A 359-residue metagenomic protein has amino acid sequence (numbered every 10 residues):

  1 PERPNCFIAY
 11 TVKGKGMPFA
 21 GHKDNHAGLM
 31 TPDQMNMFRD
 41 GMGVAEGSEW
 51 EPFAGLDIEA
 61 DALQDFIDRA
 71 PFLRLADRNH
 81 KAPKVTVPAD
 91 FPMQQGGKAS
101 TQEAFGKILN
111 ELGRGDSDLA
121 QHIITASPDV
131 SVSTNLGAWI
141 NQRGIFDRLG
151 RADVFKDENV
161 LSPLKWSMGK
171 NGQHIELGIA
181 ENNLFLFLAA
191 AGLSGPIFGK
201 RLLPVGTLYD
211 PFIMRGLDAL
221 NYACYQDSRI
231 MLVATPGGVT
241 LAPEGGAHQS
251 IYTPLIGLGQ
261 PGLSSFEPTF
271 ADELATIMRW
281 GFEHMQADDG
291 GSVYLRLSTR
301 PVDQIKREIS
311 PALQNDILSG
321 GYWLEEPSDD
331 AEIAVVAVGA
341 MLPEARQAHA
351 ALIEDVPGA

Functional and structural regions predicted by a protein language model:
P1-G96, D316-S319: Long, well-ordered, tryptophan-enriched scaffold segments
Y10-T11, L297-T299, G339: Short, small-residue-rich loop/turn micro-motifs
A20-K23, G137-I140, R201-P204, D218-L220 (+4 more regions): Composition- and surface-driven signal marking solvent-exposed, interaction-prone regions in large proteins
A54-V302: Thiamine diphosphate
E283, D289-G291, A312-A359: Long hydrophobic segments that form regular secondary structure
T299-D316: Short, conserved active-site entrance elements at the starts or edges of catalytic domains
